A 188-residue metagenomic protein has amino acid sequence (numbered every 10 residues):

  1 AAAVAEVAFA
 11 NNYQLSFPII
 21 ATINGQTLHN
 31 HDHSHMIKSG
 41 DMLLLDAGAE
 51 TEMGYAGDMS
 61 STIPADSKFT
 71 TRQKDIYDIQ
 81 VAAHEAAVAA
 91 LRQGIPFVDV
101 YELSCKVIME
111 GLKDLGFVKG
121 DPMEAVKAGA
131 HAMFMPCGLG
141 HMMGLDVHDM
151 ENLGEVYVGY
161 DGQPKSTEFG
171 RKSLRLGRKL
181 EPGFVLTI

Functional and structural regions predicted by a protein language model:
A1-I188: Active-site neighborhoods and metal-handling regions in enzymes and metal-associated proteins
